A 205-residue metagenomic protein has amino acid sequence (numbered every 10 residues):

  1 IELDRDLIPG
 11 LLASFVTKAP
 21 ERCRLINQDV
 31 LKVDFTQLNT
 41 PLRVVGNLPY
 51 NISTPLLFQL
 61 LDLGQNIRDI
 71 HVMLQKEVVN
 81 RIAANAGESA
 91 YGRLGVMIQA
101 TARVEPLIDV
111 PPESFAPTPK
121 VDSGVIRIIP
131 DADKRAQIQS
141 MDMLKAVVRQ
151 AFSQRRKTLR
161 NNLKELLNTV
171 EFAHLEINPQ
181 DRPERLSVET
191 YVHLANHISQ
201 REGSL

Functional and structural regions predicted by a protein language model:
I1-Q150, H193, S204-L205: Catalytic cores of RNA-modifying enzymes
P130, V148-L205: C-terminal lobe and adjacent flexible extensions of AdoMet/dcAdoMet transferase-like proteins
